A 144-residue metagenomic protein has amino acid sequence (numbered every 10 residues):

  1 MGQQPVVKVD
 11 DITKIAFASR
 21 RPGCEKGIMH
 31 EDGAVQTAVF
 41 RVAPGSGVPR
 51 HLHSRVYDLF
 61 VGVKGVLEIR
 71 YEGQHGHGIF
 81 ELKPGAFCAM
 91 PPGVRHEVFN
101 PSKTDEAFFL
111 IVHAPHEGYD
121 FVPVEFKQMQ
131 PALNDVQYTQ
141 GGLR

Functional and structural regions predicted by a protein language model:
M1-A38, P49, P123-R144: A short, N-terminal "cap"/entry segment at the start of jelly-roll beta-barrel domains of the cupin/DSBH fold
G33-A34, R55, Q74, K103-D105: Short strand-connecting beta-turns/loops that link adjacent beta-strands
A38-S54: Conserved short histidine dyad/triad with adjacent acidic residue
V39, I79-E81, R95: Well-ordered beta-strand positions in beta-sheet-rich domains
G47-P49, E68, F87-C88, P92-V98: Histidine-centered metal-chelating micro-motifs
R55-Y57, V61-E68, E72-G73: Glycine- and acidic-residue-biased ligand/ion/polar-headgroup-sensing regions
Q74-P91: Short acidic-glycine-tyrosine-enriched beta hairpin
K83-P84, P92-Y119: Ligand-binding loop in jelly-roll beta-barrel domains
